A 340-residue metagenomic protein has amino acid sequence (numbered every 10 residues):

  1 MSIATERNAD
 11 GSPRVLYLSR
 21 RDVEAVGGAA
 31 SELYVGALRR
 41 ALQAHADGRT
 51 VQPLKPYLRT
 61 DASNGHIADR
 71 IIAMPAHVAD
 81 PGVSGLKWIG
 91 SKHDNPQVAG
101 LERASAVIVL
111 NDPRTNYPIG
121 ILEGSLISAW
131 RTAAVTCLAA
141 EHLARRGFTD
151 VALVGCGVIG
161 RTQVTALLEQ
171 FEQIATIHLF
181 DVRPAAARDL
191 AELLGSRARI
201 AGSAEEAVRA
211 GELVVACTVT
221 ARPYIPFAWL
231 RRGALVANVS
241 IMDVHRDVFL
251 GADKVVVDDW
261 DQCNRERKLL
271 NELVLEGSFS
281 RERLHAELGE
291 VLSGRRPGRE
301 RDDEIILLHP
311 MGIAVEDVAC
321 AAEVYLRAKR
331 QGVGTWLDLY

Functional and structural regions predicted by a protein language model:
M1-A129, C137, A144-G147, A286 (+3 more regions): N-terminal ligand-binding/catalytic initiation module
D22-G27, F249-Y340: Adenosine-phosphate binding glycine-rich loop
L143-D150, Q173, R231-R232: Short helix-loop-beta connector
V151-A152, I306: Conserved beta-strand elements of the Class I
C156-G157: Glycine-rich Rossmann-fold phosphate-binding loop(s) that bind the pyrophosphate of adenine dinucleotide cofactors
G160-R161: N-terminal Rossmann-fold NAD(P) dinucleotide-binding loop
Q170-L194: NAD(P)-binding Rossmann-fold cofactor-contacting core
R197-S278: Rossmann-like adenosine-cofactor binding region
